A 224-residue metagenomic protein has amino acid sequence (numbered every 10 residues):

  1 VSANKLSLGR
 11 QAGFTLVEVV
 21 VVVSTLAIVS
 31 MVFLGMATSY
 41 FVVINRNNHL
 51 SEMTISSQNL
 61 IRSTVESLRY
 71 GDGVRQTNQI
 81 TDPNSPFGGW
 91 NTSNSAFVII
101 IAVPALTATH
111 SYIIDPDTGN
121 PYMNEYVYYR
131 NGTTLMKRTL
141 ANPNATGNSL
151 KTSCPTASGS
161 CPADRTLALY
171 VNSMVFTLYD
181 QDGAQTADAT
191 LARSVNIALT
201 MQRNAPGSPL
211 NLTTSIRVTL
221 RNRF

Functional and structural regions predicted by a protein language model:
V1-F14: N-terminal leader/signal peptides at the extreme start of proteins
A12-Y70: Aliphatic-rich helix starts adjacent to a transmembrane/signal segment
R69-I80: Short, well-structured beta-strand/strand-turn elements
G88-D182, P209-N211: Type IV pilin-like appendage domain
A168, Q181-A189, A205-S208, R223-F224: Compositional signature of intrinsically disordered, low-complexity segments enriched in polar residues
A189-R217: Short, conserved structural patches
V218-N222: Interdomain boundary/hinge segments at the C-termini of tandem beta-sandwich modules
